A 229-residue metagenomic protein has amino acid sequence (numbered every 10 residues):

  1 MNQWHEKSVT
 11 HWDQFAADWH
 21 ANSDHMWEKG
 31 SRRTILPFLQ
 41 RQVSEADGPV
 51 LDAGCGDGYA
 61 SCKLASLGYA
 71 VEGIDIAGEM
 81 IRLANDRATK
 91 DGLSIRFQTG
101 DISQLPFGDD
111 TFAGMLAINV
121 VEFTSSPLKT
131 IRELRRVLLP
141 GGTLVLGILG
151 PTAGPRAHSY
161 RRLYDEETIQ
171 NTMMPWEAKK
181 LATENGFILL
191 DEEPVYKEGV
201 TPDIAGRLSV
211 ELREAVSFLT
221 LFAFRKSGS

Functional and structural regions predicted by a protein language model:
M1-E45, Y59, K63, L83 (+2 more regions): Conserved class I S-adenosyl-L-methionine
L51, D57-Q104: Class I SAM-dependent methyltransferase SAM/SAH-binding core
L116: A conserved beta-strand element that flanks and buttresses the S-adenosyl-L-methionine
N119-V120: Short catalytic micro-motifs in class I SAM-dependent methyltransferases
L128-P140: A short glycine-rich, Lys/Arg-flanked "PGG" loop and its adjoining helix->strand segment in the class I
V145, L190-S229: A C-terminal cap/extension of S-adenosyl-L-methionine-dependent methyltransferases that defines the acceptor-substrate
V145-T172: Conserved class I S-adenosyl-L-methionine
Q170-G186, D191-E192: Short alpha-helix
